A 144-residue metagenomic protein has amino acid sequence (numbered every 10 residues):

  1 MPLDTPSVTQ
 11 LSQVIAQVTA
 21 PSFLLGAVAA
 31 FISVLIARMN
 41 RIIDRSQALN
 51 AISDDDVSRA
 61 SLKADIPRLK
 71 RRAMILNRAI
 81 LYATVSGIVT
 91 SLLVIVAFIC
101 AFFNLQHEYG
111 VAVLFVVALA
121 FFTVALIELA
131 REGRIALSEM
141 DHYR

Functional and structural regions predicted by a protein language model:
M1-R144: Cytosol-facing regions at membranes
